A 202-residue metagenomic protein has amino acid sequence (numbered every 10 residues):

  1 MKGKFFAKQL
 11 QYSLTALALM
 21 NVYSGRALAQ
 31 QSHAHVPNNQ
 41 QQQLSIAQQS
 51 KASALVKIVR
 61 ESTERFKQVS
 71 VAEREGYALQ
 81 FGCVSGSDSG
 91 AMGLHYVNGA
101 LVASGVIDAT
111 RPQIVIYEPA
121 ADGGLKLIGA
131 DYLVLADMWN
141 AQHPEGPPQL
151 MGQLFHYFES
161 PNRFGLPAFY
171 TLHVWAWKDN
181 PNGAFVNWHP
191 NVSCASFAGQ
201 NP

Functional and structural regions predicted by a protein language model:
M1, A29-Q30: Initiator methionine at the very start of the polypeptide chain
K2-S13: Bacterial N-terminal signal peptides that target proteins for export
L19-A27: C-terminal segment of classical bacterial N-terminal signal peptides
Q30-P202: Primary mode marks residue(s) on the alpha4-beta5-alpha5 output face of response regulator receiver
